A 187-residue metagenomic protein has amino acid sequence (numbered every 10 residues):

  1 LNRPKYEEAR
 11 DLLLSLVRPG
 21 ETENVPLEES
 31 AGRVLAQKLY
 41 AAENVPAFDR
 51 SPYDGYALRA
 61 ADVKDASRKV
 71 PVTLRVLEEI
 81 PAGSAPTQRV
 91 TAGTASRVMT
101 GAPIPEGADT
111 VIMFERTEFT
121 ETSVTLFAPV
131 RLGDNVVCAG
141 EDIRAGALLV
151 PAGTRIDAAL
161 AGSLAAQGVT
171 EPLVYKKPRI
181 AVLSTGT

Functional and structural regions predicted by a protein language model:
L1-V70, L74: Short, low-complexity N-terminal leaders and the immediately following helix N-cap/first helix
A57-T187: Short, glycine/charged-enriched hinge/interface segments at domain edges or termini
